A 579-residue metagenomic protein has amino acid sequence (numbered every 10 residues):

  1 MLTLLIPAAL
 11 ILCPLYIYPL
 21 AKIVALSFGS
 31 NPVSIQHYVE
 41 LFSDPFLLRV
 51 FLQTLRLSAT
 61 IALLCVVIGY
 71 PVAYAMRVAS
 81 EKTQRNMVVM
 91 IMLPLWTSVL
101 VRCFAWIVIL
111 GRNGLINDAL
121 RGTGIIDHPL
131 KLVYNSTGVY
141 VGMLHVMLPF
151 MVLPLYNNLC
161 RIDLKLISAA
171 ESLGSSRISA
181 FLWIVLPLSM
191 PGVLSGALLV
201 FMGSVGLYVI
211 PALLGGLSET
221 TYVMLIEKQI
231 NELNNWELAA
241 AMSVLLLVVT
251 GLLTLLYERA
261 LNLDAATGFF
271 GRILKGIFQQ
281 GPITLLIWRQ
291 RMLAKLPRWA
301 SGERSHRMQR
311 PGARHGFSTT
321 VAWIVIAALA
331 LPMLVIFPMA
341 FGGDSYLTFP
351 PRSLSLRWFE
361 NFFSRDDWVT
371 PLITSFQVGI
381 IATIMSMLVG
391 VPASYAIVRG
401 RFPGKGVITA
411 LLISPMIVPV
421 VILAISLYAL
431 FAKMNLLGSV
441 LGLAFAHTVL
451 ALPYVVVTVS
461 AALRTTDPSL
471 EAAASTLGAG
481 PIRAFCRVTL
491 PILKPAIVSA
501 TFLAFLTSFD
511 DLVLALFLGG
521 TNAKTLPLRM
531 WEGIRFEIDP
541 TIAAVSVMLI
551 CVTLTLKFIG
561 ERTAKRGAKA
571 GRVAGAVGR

Functional and structural regions predicted by a protein language model:
M1-N31, V39-C160, I184-Y208, L213-G215 (+9 more regions): Membrane-water interface segments at the C-terminal ends of transmembrane alpha-helices in multi-pass inner-membrane
S30, I35, L41, R298-A313 (+1 more regions): Short, membrane-interfacial amphipathic segments enriched in basic
S30-S34, S218-T221, P350-L356, N522-T525: Extracytoplasmic catalytic/substrate-binding loops of multi-pass membrane glycan-assembly enzymes
F46, K82-T83, K165-L166, R177 (+5 more regions): Conserved short cytoplasmic inter-helical helices of the MFS fold
Y156-I167, E171, A240-R307, F317 (+5 more regions): C-terminal transmembrane helix and the adjacent membrane-cytosol boundary/short C-terminal tail of inner/organellar
L173-G174, P187, L477-G478, P491: Glycine/proline-centered hinge or cleavage motifs at structural transition points of membrane proteins
L516, L526-R529: Transmembrane alpha-helical segments of integral membrane proteins
